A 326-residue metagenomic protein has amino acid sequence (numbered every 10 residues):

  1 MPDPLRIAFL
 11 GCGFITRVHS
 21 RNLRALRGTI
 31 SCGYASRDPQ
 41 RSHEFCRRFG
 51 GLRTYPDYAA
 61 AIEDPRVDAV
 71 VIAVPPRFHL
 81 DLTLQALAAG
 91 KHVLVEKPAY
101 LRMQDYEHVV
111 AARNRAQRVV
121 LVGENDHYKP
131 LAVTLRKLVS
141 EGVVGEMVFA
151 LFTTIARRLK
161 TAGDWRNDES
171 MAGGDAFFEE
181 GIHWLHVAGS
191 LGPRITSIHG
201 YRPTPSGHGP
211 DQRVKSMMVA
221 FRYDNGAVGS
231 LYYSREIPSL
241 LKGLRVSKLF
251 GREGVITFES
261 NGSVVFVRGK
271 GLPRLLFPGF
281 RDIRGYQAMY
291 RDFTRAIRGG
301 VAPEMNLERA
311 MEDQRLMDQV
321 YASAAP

Functional and structural regions predicted by a protein language model:
M1-F49: N-terminal Rossmann-like dinucleotide-binding module
M1-P4, A69-I72, D105, D224 (+1 more regions): C-terminal helix-rich "cap/oligomerization" subdomain common to oxidoreductases
R37, G279-R291: Active-site loop of classical SDR/Rossmann-like NAD(P)-dependent oxidoreductases, centered on the catalytic Tyr-X3-Lys
G51-Y58: Conserved SAM-binding strand-loop segment of SAM-dependent methyltransferases
A69, P75-P76, L80-H127: Beta-strand-loop-alpha-helix segment that lines the small-molecule cofactor/substrate pocket of alpha/beta enzymes
D126-P210: Predominantly a Rossmann-like dinucleotide-binding segment in NAD(P)-dependent oxidoreductases
E179, H186-G262, Y290-G299: Contiguous beta-strand/loop segments that form the cofactor/metal-binding neighborhood of enzyme cores
